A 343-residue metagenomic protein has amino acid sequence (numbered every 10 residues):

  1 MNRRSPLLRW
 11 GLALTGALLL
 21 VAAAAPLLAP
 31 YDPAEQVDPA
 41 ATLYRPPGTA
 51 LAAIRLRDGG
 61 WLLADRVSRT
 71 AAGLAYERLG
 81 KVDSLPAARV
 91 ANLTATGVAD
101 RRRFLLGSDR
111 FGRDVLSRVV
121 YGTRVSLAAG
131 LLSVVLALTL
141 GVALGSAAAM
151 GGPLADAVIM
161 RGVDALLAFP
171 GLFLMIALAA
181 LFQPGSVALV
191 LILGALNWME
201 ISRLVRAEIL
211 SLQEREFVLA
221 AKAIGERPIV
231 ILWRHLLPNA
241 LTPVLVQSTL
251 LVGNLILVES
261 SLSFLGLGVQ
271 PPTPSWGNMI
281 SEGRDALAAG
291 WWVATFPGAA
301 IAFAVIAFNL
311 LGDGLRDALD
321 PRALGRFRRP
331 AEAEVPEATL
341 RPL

Functional and structural regions predicted by a protein language model:
M1-L138, V142, S146, A286-A289 (+3 more regions): Gly/Trp-centered helix-boundary motif
S108-E332, E337-L343: Alpha-helical transmembrane segments of integral membrane proteins, especially multi-pass inner/plasma-membrane
